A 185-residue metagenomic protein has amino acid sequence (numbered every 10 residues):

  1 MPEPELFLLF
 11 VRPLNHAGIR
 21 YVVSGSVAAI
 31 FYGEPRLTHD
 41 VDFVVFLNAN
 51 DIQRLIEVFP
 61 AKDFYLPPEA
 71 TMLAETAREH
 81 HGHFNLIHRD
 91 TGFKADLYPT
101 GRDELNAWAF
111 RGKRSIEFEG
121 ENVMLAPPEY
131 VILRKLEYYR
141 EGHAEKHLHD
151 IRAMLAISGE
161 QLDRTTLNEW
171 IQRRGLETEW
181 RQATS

Functional and structural regions predicted by a protein language model:
M1-S185: Compositionally biased terminal segments of proteins
